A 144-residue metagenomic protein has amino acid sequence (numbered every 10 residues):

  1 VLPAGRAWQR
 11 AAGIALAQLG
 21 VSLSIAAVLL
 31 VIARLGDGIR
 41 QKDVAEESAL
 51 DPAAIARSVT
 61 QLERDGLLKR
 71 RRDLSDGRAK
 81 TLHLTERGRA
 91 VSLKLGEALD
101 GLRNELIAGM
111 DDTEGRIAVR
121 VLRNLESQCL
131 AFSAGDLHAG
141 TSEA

Functional and structural regions predicted by a protein language model:
L2, L30-G36, G96, R123: Short, locally clustered residues in the helix-turn-helix/winged-helix DNA-binding domain
R6-A54, L137: N-terminal helix-turn-helix DNA-binding core of bacterial DNA-binding proteins
R40, T60-R120: Charged, amphipathic alpha-helical coiled-coil/dimerization segments
D51-P52, T81-L84, H138-A144: Membrane-interacting alpha-helical segments
A56-R57, E126: A structural preference for long, well-packed, hydrophobic secondary-structure segments
T113-A144: C-terminal regulatory/oligomerization modules of transcriptional regulators
